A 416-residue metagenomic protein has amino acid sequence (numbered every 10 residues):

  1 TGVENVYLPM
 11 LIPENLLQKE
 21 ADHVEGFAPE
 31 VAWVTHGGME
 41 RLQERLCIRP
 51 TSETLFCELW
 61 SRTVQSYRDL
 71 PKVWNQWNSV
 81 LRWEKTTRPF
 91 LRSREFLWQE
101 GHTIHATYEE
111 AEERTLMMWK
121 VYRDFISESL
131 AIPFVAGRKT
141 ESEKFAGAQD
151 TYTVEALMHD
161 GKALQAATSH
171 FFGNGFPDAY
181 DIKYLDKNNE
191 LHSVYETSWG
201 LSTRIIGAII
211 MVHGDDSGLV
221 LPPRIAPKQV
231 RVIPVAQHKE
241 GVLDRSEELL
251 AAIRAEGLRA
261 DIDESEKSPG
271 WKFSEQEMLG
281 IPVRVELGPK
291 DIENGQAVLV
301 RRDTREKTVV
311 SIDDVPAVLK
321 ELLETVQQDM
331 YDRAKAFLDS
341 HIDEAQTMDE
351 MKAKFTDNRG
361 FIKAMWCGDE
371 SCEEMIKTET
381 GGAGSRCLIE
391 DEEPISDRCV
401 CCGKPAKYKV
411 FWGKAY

Functional and structural regions predicted by a protein language model:
T1-Y416: NTP/phosphate- and nucleic-acid-binding module
